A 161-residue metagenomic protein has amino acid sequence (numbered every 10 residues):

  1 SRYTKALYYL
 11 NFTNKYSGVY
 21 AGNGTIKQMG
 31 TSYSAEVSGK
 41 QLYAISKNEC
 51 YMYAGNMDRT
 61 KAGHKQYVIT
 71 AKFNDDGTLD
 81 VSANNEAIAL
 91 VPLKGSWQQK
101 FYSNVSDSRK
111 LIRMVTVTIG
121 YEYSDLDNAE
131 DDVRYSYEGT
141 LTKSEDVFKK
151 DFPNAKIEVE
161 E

Functional and structural regions predicted by a protein language model:
S1-E161: Intrinsically disordered, low-complexity regulatory regions in eukaryotic proteins
